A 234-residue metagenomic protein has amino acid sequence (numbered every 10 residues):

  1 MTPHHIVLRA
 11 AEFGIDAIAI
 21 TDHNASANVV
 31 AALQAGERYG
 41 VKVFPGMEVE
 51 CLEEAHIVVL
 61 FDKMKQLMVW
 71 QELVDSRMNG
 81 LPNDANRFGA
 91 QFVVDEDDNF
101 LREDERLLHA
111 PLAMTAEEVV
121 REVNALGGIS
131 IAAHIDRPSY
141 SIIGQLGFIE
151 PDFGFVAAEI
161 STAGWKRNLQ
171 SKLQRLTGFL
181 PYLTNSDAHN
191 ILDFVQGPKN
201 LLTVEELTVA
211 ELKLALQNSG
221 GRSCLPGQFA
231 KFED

Functional and structural regions predicted by a protein language model:
M1-I15, S26-V69, R121, L126-I129 (+1 more regions): Charged catalytic cores and adjacent phosphate/nucleic-acid-binding surfaces used for phosphate/nucleic-acid chemistry
D16, N99-E103, L192: General secondary-structure edge motif
I18-T21: Ser/Thr-glycine-rich phosphate-binding loops at phosphate-binding pockets of nucleotides, nucleotide cofactors
L60-D104, F148: Active-site gating loops and adjacent loop-to-helix segments of metal-dependent hydrolytic enzymes
Q91-A125: Alpha-helix-centered segments that form part of catalytic cores
